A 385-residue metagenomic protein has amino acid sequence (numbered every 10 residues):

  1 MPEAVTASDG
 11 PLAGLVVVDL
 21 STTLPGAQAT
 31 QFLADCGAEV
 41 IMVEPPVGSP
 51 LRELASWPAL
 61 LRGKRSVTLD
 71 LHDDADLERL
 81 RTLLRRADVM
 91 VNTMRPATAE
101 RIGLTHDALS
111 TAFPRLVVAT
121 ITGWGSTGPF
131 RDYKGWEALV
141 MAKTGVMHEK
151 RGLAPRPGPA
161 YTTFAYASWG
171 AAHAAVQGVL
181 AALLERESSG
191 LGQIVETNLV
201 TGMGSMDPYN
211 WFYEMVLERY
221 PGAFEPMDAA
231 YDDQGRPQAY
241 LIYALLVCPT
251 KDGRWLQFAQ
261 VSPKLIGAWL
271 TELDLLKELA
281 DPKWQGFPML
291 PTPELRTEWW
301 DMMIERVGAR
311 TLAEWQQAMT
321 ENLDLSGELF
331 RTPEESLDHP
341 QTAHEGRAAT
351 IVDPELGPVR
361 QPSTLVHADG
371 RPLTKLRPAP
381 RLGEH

Functional and structural regions predicted by a protein language model:
M1-E3, S8, V352-H385: Flexible, small-/acidic-enriched active-site or ligand-binding loops
M1-L191, A313-W315, R381: N-terminal helix-loop segment corresponding to the beta1-alpha1 unit of nucleotide/adenylate-binding folds
P157-A167, T250-R254, R371-T374: Flexible glycine/proline-enriched surface loops and loop-helix/loop-strand junctions
T163-L180, L199-W211, V261, L265: Mid-domain beta-loop-alpha active-site segment that forms a flexible, acidic cofactor/metal-binding surface
L183-D232: Substrate-binding/catalytic subdomain of NAD(P)-dependent oxidoreductase enzymes
E218-G222, P226-Y240, L246-V247, L295 (+2 more regions): Short Gly/Pro-enriched turn/cap motifs at secondary-structure boundaries
Q234, Q238-A239, A244-L323: Aromatic-enriched alpha-helical interface/lid elements that frame and gate functional surfaces
T320-T342: Conserved PLP cofactor-binding pocket of PLP-dependent enzymes
